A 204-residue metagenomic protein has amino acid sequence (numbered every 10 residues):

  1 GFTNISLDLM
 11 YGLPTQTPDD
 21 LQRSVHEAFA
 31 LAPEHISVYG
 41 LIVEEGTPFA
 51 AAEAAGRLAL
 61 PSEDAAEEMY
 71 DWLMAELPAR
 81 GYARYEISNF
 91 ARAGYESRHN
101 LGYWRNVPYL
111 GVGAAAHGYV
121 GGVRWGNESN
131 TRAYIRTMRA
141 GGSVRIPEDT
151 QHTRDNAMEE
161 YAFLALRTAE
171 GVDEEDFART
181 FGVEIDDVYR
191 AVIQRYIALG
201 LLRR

Functional and structural regions predicted by a protein language model:
G1-V183: C-terminal scaffold of the Radical SAM
V25, I193-Q194: Short, hydrophobic-biased segments on the C-terminal half of alpha helices that form "recognition helices"
R190: A cross-family detector of function-defining hotspots
I197-R204: A short, conserved structural fragment
